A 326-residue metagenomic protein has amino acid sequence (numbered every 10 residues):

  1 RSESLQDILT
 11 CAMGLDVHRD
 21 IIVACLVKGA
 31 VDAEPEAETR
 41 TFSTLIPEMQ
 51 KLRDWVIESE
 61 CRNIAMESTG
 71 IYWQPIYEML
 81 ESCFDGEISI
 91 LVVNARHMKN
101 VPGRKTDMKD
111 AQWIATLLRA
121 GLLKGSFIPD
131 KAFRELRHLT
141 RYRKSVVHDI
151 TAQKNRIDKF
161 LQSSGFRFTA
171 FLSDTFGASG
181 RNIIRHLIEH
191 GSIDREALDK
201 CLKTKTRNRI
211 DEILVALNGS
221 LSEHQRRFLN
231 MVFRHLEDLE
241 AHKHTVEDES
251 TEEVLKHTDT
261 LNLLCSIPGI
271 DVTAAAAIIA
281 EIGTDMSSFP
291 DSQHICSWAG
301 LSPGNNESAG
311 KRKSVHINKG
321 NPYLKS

Functional and structural regions predicted by a protein language model:
R1-S326: A detector of single, family-specific signature residues that are central to catalytic or substrate-handling motifs
